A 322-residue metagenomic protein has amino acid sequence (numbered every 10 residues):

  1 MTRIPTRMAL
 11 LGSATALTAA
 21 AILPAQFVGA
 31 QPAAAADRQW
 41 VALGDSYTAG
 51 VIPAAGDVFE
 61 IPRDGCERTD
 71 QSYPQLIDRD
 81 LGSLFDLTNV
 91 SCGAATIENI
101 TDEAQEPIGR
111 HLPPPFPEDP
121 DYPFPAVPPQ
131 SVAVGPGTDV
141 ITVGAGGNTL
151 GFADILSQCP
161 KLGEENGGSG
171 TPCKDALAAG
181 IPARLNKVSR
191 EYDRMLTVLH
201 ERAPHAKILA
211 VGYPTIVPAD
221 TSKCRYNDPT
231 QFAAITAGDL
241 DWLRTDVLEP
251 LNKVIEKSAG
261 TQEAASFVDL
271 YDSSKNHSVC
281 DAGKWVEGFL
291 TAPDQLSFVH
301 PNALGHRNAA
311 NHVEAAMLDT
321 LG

Functional and structural regions predicted by a protein language model:
R3, A9, A20-W40, T48-A49 (+1 more regions): C-terminal region of N-terminal signal peptides and the immediate post-cleavage residues of exported proteins
Q26-A42, P123-T142, D193-K207: Short amphipathic alpha-helices and their capping/turn segments at secondary-structure boundaries
A34-T101, P160-N166: Serine-esterase "nucleophile elbow" of acetyl-processing enzymes
Q39-V51, D86-S91, D139-G144, T149-G151 (+4 more regions): Structural recognition of the beta-strand scaffold that forms the well-ordered cores of secreted hydrolase catalytic
V51-P53, P107-A183, T215-P218: Oxyanion-hole/transition-state-stabilizing segment in secreted/luminal serine hydrolases and related acyltransferases
A55-E67, T101-Q130, G168-T171, D175 (+5 more regions): Surface-exposed intrinsically disordered loops and tails
L76-F85, R190-K207, V247-D269: A structural motif corresponding to the C-terminal end of an alpha-helix and its immediate exit/capping segment
P214-G322: Catalytic His-Asp segment of secreted/periplasmic serine-dependent ester chemistry enzymes
